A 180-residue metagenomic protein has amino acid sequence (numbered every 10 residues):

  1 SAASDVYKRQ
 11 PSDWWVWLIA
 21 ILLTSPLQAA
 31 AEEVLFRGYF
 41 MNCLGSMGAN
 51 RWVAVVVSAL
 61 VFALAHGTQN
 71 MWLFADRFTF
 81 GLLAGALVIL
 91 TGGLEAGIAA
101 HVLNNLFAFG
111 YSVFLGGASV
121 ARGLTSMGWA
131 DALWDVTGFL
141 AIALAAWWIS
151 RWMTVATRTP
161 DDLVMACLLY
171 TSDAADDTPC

Functional and structural regions predicted by a protein language model:
A2-Q10, Y170-A175: Conserved small/polar residues in nucleotide/adenosyl-binding loops
D5-S12, S119-A121, T125: Membrane-interfacial helix-loop-helix connectors in multipass membrane proteins
W17-A166: Transmembrane helix-loop-helix hairpins at the membrane interface of multi-pass integral membrane proteins
